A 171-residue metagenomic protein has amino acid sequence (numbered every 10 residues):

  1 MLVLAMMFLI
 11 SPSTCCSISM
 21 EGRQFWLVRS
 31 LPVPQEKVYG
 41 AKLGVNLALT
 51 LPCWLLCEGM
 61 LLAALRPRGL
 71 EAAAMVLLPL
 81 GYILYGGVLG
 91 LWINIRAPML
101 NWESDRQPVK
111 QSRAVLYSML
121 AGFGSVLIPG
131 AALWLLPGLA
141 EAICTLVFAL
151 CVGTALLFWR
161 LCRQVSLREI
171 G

Functional and structural regions predicted by a protein language model:
M1-Q24, P34-G171: Hydrophobic alpha-helical transmembrane segments of membrane proteins
